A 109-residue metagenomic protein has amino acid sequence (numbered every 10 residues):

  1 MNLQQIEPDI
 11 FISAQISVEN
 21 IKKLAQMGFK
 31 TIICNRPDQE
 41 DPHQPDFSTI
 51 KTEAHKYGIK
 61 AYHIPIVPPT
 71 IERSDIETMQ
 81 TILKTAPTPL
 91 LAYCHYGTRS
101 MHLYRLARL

Functional and structural regions predicted by a protein language model:
M1-L91, T98, H102-L109: Cys-dependent protein tyrosine phosphatase-like superfamily
